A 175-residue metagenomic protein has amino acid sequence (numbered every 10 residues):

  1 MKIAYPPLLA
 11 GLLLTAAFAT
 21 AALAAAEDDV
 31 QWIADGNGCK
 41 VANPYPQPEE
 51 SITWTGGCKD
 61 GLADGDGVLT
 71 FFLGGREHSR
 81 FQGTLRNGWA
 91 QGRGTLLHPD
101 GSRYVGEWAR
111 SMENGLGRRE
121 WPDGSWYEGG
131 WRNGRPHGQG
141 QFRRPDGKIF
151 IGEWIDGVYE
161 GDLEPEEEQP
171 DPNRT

Functional and structural regions predicted by a protein language model:
M1-A10: Bacterial N-terminal signal peptides that target proteins for export
A4, T20-T175: Intrinsically disordered, low-complexity repeat tracts enriched in Gly/Pro/Ser/Thr and acidic residues, frequently
L9-A19: Bacterial N-terminal signal peptides
